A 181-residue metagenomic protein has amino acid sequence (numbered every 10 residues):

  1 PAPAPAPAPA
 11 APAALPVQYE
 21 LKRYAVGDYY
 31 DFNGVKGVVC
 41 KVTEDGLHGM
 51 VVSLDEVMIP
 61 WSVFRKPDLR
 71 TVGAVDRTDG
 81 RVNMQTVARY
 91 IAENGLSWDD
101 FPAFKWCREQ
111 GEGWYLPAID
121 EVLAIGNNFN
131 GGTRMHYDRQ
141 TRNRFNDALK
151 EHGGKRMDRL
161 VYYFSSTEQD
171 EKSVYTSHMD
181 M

Functional and structural regions predicted by a protein language model:
P1, Y19-L21, M135, V161-Y162: Hydrophobic transmembrane signal anchors and adjacent membrane-proximal interface regions, especially in viral
A2, A6-A13, S166-T167, V174 (+1 more regions): Compositionally biased regions
P3-E112: Short, compositionally biased
E93-L96, D100-W114, I119-M181: An exposed tryptophan-centered "aromatic clamp" motif
